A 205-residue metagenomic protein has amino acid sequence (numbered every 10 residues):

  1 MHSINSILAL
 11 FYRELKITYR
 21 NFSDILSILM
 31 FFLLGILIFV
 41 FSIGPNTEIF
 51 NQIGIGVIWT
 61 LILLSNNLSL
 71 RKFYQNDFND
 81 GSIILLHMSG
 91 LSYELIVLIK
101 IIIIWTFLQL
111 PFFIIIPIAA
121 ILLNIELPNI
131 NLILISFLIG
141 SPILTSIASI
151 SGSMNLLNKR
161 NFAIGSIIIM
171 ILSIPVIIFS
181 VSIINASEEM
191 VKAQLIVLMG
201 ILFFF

Functional and structural regions predicted by a protein language model:
M1-I28: Aromatic- and glycine-rich beta-strand/loop motifs that create alpha-glucan
T18, N67-H87: Transmembrane helix boundary and interhelical loop/hinge segments in multi-pass membrane proteins
F22-G44, I58-L63, I167-F179, I201-F205: Hydrophobic alpha-helical transmembrane segments of multi-pass membrane transport/permease proteins
G54-L70: Long, hydrophobic alpha-helical segments
L91-W105, L132, S166-I167: Membrane-interface alpha-helices at helix entry/exit sites of multi-pass transporters
L98-L123, I143, I147: Hydrophobic alpha-helical transmembrane segments that constitute the membrane-spanning cores of multi-pass membrane
L138-M170: A structural motif at transmembrane helix-loop-helix junctions in multipass membrane proteins
E189-F205: Alpha-helical transmembrane segments of multi-pass membrane transporters/translocases
